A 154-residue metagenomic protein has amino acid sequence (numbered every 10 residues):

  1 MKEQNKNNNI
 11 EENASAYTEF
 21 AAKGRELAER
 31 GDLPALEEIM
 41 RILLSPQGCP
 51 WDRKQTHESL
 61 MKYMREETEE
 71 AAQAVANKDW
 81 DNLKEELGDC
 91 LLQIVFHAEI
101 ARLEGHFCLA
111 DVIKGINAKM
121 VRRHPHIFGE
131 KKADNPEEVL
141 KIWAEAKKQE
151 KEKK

Functional and structural regions predicted by a protein language model:
M1-E86, L92-K154: Flexible "arm" and connector segments at domain edges
